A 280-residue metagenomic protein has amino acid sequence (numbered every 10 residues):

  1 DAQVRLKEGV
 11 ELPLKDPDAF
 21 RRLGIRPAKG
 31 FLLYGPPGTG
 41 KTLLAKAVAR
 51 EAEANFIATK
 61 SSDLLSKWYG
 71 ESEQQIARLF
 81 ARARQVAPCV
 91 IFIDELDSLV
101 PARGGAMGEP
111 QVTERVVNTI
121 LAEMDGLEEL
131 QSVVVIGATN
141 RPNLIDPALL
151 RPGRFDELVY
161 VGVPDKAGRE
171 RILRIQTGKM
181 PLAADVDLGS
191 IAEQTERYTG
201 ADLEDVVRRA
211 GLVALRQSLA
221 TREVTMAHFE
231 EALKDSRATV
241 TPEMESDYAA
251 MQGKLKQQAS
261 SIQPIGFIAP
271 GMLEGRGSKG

Functional and structural regions predicted by a protein language model:
D1-E193, R197-Y198, A210: Walker A/P-loop NTP-binding motif of AAA+ ATPase domains
D1-G9, D18-R26, F31, L44 (+1 more regions): C-terminal engagement/docking regions of AAA+ P-loop ATPases
